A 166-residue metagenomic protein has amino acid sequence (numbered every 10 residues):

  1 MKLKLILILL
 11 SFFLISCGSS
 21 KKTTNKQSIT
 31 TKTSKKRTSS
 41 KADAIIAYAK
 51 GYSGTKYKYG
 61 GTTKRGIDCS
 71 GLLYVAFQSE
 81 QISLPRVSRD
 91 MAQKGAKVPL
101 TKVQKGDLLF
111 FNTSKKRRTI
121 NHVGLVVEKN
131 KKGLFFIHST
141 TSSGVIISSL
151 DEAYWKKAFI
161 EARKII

Functional and structural regions predicted by a protein language model:
M1-C17: Sec-dependent bacterial lipoprotein signal peptides
F13-I15, V103-Q104, Y154-W155: Short, hinge-like loop/turn segments at secondary-structure boundaries
I15-R89, Q93-K94, S114-K116, I166: N-terminal capping segments
G18-Q27, T33-R37, V126-I166: Aromatic- and glycine-rich peptidoglycan recognition patches
R37, I82-S143, E152: ...with weaker cross-activation on analogous glycine-rich loops/strands in unrelated enzymes
G66, T119-I120, S148: Alpha-helix N-cap/helix-start motif
